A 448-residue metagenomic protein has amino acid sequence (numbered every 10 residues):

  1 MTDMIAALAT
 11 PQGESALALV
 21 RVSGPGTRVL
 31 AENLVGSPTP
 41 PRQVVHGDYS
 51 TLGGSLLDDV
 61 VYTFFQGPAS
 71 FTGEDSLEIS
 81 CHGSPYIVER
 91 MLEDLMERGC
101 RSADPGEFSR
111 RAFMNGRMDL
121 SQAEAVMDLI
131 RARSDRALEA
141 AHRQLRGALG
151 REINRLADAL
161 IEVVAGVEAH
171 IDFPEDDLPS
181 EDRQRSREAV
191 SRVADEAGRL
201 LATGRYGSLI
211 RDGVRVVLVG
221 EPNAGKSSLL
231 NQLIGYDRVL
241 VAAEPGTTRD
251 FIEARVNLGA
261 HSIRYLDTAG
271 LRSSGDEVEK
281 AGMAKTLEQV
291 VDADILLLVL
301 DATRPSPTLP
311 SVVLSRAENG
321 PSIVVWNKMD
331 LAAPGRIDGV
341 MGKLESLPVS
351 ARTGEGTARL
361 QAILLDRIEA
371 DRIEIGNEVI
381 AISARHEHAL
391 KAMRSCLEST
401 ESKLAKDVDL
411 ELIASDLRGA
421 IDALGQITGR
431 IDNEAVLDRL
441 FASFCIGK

Functional and structural regions predicted by a protein language model:
M1-E139, R143, G147, I323: A glycine-rich (often HGG/GG-containing) alpha/beta subdomain
T2-A9, D135-N257, I263, S274-D276 (+2 more regions): C-terminal-of-GTPase-core extension/linker across diverse P-loop GTPases
G13, G24-T27, Q66-S70, S84-Y86 (+6 more regions): Conserved nucleotide-binding/hydrolysis micro-motifs of P-loop NTPases
H46-Q66, G246-S274, D292: Switch I (G2) and immediately adjacent beta-strands of P-loop GTPase domains
C81-G83, L233, T268, L300-T303: Glycine-rich, N-terminal phosphate-binding loop of Rossmann-like dinucleotide-binding domains
E279-T303: Inter-motif core of Ras-like GTPase G domains
